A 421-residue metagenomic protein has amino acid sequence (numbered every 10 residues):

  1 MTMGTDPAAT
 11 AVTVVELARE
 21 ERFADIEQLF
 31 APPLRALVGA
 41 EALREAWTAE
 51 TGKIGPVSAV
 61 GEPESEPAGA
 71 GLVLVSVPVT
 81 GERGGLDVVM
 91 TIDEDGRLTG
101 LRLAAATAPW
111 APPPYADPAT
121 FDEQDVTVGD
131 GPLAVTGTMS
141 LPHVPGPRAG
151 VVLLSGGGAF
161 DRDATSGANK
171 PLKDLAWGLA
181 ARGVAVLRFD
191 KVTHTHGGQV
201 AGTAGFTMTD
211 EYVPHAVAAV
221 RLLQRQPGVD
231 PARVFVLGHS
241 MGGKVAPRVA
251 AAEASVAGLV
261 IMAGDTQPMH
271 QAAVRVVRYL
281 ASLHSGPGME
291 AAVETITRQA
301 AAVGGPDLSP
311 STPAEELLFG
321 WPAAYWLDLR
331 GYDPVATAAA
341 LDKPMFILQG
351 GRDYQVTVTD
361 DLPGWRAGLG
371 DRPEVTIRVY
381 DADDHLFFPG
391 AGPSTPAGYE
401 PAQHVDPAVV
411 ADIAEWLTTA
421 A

Functional and structural regions predicted by a protein language model:
A9, A24-A70: Short solvent-exposed beta->alpha transition segments
T107-G146: N-terminal cap/lid segment of alpha/beta-hydrolase-fold proteins
L153-E211, F388-Y399: Cap/lid segment of the alpha/beta-hydrolase catalytic domain
G205-P227: Alpha/beta-hydrolase active-site loop
A252, G258-A340: Accessory cap/linker subdomain of secreted extracellular hydrolases
L341, I347-Q349: Short beta-strand/loop motif that positions the catalytic acidic residue of the alpha/beta-hydrolase fold
Y354-D360: Conserved alpha/beta-hydrolase "acid-adjacent" motif
D383-F387, A391-A421: Catalytic active-site module of serine/aspartate enzymes centered on a nucleophile-bearing elbow/loop
